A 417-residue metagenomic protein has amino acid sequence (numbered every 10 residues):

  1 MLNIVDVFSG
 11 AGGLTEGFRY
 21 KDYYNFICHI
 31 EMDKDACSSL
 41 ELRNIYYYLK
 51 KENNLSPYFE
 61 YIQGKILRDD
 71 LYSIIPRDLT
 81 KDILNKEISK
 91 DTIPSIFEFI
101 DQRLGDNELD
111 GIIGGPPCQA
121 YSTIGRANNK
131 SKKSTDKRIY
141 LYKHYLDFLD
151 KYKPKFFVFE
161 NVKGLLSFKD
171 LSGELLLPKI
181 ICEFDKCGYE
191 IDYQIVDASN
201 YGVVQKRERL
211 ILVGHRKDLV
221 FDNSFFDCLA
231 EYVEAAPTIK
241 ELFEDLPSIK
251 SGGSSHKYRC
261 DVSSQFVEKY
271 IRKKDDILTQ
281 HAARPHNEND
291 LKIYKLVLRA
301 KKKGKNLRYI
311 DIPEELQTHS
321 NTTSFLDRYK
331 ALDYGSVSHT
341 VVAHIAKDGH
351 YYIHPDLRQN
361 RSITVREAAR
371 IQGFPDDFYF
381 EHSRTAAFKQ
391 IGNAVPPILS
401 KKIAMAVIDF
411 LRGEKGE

Functional and structural regions predicted by a protein language model:
L2-N3, G12-K153, K163-S167: Core alpha/beta nucleotide-donor-binding catalytic domains of modification enzymes
I4, I27, R207-R209, S338: Extracellular structured ligand-interaction cores
F8-G10: Conserved S-adenosyl-L-methionine
G12, K34, S38, I139 (+7 more regions): A structural signal for well-ordered alpha-helical segments within the folded catalytic domains of diverse enzymes
Q102-D106, Y121-E315: Class I S-adenosyl-L-methionine
P116-A120, N161, R216, I345 (+1 more regions): Short, small-residue-rich loop/turn micro-motifs
Q119, L219-F221, S251, A346-Y351 (+1 more regions): Short, acidic Gly/Pro/Ser/Thr-rich loop/turn segments
Q265-E417: C-terminal target-recognition/interaction regions appended to catalytic cores
